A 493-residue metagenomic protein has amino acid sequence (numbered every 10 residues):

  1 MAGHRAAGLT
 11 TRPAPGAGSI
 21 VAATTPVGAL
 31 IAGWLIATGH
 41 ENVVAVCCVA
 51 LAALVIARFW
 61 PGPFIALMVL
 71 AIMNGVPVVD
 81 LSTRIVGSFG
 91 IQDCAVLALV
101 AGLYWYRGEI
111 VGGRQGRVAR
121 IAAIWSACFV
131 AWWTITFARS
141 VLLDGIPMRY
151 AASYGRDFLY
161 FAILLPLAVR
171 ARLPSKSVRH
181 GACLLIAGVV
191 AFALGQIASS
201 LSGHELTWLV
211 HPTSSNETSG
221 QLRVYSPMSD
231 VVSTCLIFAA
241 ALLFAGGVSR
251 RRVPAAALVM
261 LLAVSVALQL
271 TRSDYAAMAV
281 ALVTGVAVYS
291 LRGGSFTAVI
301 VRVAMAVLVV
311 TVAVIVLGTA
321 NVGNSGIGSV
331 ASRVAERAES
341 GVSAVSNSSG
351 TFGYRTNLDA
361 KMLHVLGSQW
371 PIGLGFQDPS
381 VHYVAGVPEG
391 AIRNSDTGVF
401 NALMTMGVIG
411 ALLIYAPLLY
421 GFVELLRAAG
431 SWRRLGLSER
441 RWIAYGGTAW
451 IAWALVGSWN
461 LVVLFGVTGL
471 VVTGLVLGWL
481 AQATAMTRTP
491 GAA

Functional and structural regions predicted by a protein language model:
P15-E109, I135-R139: N-terminal signal-anchor transmembrane segment
A50-A52, V130, T134, R179-T207 (+1 more regions): Alpha-helical transmembrane segments of multi-pass inner-membrane proteins
F64-L67, G113-W132, L167-I197: Interfacial loop-to-transmembrane-helix boundary motif in multi-pass membrane proteins
S88-V100, I121-T134, G145-V169: Aromatic-anchored transmembrane helix interface
S200, V286-V345, H364, S368: A membrane-periplasm/extracellular boundary helix in multi-pass inner-membrane enzymes that assemble envelope glycans
L206, V342-M406, L425, A429-R434: Long extracytoplasmic/lumenal interhelical loops at the membrane interface of multi-pass membrane proteins
I237-L242, L282, Y420, Y445-A493: Transmembrane alpha-helices of multi-pass inner-membrane enzymes
T405-L455: Hydrophobic transmembrane alpha-helices and their immediate junctions
